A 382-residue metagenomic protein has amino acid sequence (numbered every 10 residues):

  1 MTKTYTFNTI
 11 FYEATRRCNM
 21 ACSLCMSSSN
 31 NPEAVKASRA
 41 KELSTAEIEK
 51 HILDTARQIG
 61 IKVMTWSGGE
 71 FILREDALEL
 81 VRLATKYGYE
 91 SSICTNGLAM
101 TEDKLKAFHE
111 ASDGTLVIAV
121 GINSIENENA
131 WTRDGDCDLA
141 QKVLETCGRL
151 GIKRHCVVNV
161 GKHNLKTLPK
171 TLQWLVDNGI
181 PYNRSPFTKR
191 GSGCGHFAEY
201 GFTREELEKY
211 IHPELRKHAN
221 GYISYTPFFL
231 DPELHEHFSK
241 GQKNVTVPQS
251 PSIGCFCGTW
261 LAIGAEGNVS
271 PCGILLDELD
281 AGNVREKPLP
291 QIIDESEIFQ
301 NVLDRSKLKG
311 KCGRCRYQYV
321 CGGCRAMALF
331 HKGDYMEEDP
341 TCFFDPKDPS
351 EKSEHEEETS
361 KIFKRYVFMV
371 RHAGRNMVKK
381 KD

Functional and structural regions predicted by a protein language model:
M1-L116: Conserved alpha-helical substructure of the radical SAM core
M1-T4, I274-D382: Flexible mid-to-C-terminal extensions adjoining Fe-S/redox cofactors in radical SAM and related proteins
T6, A21, G60, S112-G114 (+4 more regions): Short loop/turn motifs at secondary-structure junctions
F11, T15-C18, V247-S250, A265 (+3 more regions): Residue-level signal for mature regions of secreted extracellular proteins and peptides
R17, A21, C25-S28, G258 (+4 more regions): Cys/His-rich metal-chelating microdomains
L24, V63, V117, P181-N183 (+2 more regions): Residues at the N-termini of beta-strands
A34-S38, E90, A111-F256, W260-V269 (+2 more regions): Radical SAM enzyme [4Fe-4S]-AdoMet core and its adjacent flexible, acidic and glycine-rich loops/tails across
